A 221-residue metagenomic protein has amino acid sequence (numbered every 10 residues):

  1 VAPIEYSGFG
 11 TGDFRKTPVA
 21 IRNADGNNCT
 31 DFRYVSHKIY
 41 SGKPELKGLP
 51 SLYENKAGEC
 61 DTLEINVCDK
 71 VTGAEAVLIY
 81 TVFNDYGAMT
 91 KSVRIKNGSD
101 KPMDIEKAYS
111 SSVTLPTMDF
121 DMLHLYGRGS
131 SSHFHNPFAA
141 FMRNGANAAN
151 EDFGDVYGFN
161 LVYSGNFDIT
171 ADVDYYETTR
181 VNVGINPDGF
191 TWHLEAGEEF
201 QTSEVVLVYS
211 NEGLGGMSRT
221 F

Functional and structural regions predicted by a protein language model:
V1-D174, D188-F190: Polysaccharide-binding surfaces and accessory modules of carbohydrate-active proteins
N28-Y34, W192-S210: Short Pro-Gly-centered flexible turn/kink motifs
F83, L207-F221: Terminal connector regions
M118-F120, G184, R219: Short alpha-helical interface elements
S164, Y176, R180-V183, E204-S210: Flexible, acidic glycine-rich loops studded with aromatic residues
A171-D174, T179, F221: Membrane-targeting and insertion segments and their boundary/processing signals
T178-E195: Short acidic, Pro/Gly- and aromatic-enriched capping/linker segments at domain boundaries
